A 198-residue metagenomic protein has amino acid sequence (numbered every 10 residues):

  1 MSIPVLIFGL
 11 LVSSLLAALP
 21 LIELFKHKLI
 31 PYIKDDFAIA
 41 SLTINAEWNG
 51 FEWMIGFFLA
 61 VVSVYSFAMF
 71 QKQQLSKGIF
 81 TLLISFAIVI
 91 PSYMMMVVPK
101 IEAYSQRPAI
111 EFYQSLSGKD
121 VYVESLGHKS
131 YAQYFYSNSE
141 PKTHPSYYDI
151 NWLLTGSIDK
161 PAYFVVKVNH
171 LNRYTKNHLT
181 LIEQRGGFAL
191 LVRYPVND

Functional and structural regions predicted by a protein language model:
M1-D198: Membrane-embedded architecture of ER/inner-membrane glycosylation machinery
